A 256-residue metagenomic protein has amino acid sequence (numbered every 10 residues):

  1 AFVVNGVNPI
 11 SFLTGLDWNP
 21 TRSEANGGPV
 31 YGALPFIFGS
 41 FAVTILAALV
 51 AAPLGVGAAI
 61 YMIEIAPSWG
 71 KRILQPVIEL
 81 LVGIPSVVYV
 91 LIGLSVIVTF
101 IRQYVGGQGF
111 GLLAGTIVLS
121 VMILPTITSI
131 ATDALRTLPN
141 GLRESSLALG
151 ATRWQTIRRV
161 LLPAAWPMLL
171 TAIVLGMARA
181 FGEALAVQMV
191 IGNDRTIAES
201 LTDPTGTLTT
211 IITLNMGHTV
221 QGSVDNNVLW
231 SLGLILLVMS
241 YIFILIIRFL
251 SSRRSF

Functional and structural regions predicted by a protein language model:
A1-A47, P67-S68, L214-N226: Periplasmic/extracellular loop-to-transmembrane helix junction in inner-membrane transport proteins
L34, F38, A42-V50, L54 (+4 more regions): Hydrophobic alpha-helical transmembrane segments of multipass integral membrane proteins, especially permease/channel
L54-G93, S129-I130: Cytoplasmic-entry segments and transmembrane alpha-helices of multi-pass inner-membrane transporters
W69, I130-A131, R153-I191: Transmembrane alpha-helices
E79-L119: Generic hydrophobic transmembrane alpha-helix motif, especially the helices
P85, L149-G150, P163: Glycine/proline-centered hinge or cleavage motifs at structural transition points of membrane proteins
I101, V187-L237: Interhelical loop and adjacent transmembrane-helix boundary motif in polytopic membrane transport permeases
T132-R136, N140, L147, G217-F256: C-terminal transmembrane helix and the adjacent membrane-cytosol boundary/short C-terminal tail of inner/organellar
